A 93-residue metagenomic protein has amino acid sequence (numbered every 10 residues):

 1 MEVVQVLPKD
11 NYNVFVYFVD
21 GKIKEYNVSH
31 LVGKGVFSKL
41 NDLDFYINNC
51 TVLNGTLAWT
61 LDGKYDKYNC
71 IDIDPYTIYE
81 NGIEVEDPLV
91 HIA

Functional and structural regions predicted by a protein language model:
M1-A93: Motif-centric detector for short Cys/His coordination patterns
